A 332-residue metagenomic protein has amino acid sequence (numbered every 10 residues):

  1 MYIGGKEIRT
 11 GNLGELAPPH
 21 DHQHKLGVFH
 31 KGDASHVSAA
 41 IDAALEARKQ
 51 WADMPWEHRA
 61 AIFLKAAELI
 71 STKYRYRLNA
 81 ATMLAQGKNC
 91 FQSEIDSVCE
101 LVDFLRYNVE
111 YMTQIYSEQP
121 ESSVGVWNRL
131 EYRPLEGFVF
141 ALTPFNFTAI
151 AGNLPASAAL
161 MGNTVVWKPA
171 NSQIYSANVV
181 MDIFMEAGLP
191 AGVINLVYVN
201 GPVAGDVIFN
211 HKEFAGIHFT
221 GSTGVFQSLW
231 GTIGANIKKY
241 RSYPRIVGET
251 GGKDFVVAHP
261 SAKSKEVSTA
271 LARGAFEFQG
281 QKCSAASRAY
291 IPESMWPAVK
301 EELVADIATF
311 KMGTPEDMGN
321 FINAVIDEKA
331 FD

Functional and structural regions predicted by a protein language model:
M1-L26: Hydrophobic face of amphipathic alpha-helices that form TPR/SEL1-like repeat modules and related alpha-solenoid
G4, A17-P19, A81, A85 (+12 more regions): Generic beta-strand/beta-sheet core signal
H22-Y116: Glycine-rich loop-to-alpha-helix module at the N-terminal edge of alpha/beta enzyme cores
Q23, A44, R59, G162 (+5 more regions): Residue-level signal for inorganic ion chemistry
S117-A191, K265: Conserved small-residue-rich beta-alpha loop and adjacent elements that most often cradle the phosphate/pyrophosphate
N128-R129, N195-H218: A structured beta-alpha segment of the ubiquitous adenosine-cofactor-binding alpha/beta core
S157-A159, I208, K238: Hydrophobic/aromatic ligand-binding patch that stacks against planar heteroaromatic rings of cofactors or nucleotides
I183-G188, N210-H211, G216, G224-D332: ALDH superfamily catalytic-core signature
